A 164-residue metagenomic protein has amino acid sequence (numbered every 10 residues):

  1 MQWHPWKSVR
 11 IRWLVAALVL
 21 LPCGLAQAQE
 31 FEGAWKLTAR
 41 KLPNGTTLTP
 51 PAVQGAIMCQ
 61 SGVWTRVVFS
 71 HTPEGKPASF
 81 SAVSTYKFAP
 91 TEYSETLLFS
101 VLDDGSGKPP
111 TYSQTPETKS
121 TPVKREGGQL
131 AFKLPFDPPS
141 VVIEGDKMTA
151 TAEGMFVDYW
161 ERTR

Functional and structural regions predicted by a protein language model:
M1-H4, L21-G24, I57: Secreted/extracellular small peptides and ectodomain modules produced from precursors
Q2-V15: Bacterial N-terminal signal peptides that target proteins for export
S8-R10, V19, T47-T49: Intrinsically disordered, low-complexity Ser/Thr/Pro-rich tracts
R12-A28: N-terminal export/membrane-targeting signals
G24-S81, A89-R164: Lipid interaction determinants
